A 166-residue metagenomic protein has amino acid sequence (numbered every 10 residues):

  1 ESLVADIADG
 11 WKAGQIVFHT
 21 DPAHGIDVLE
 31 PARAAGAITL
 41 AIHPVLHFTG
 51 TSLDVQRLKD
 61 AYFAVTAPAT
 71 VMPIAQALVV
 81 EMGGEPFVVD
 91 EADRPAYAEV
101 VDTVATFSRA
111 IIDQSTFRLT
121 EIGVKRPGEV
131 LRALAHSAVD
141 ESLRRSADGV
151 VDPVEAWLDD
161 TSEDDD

Functional and structural regions predicted by a protein language model:
E1-L53: Rossmann-like NAD(P)(H) cofactor-binding subdomain of soluble oxidoreductases
D27, A32, V45-T51, A61 (+4 more regions): Surface-exposed loop/turn and secondary-structure junction residues enriched for glycine/proline
L53-R144: Internal alpha-helical scaffold of NAD(P)-dependent oxidoreductase catalytic cores
T120, L134-D166: Interdomain hinge/lid region at the active-site interface of Rossmann-like NAD(P)-dependent oxidoreductases
